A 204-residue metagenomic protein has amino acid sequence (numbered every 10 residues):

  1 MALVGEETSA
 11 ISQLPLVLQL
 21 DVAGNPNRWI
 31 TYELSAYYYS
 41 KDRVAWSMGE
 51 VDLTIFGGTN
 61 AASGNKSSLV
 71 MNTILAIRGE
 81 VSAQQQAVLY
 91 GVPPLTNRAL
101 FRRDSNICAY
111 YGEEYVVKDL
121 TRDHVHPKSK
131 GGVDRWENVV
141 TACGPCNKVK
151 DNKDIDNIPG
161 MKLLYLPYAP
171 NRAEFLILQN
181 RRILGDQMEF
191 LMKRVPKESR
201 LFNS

Functional and structural regions predicted by a protein language model:
M1-V92, N97, P167-S204: Short helix-coil boundary/hinge micro-motifs
I30, Y111-E113: Glycine-rich, histidine-containing beta strand-loop boundary motifs that form or position
P93, L100, E113-T141, K150-P167: Histidine-centered nuclease catalytic patch
N97-S105: Short aromatic-cysteine micro-motif
C108-Y111, C143-C146: Short cysteine-rich clusters marking metal-coordination/redox-active sites
